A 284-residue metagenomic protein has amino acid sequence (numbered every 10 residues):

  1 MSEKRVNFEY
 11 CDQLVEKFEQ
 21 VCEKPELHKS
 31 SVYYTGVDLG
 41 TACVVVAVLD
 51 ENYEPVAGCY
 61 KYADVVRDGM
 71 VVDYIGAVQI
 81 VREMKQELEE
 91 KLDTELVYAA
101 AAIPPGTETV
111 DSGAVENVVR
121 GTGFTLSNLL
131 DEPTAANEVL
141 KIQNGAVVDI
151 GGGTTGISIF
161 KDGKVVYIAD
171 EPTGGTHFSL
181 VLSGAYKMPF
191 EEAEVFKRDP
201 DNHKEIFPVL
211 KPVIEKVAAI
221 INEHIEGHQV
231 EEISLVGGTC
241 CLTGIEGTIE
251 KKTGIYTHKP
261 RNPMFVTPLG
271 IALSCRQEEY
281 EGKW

Functional and structural regions predicted by a protein language model:
M1-T41, V45-I150, K164-W284: Nucleotide/phosphate-binding catalytic cleft detector across ATP-hydrolyzing and phosphate-transferring enzymes
G153: Short glycine-rich anion-binding loops that position phosphate/pyrophosphate groups of nucleotides and phosphorylated
G156-S158: A structural feature that tracks compact, well-ordered secondary-structure segments with a strong bias toward
K161: A cytosolic small-molecule/anion-sensing beta-strand core signal
